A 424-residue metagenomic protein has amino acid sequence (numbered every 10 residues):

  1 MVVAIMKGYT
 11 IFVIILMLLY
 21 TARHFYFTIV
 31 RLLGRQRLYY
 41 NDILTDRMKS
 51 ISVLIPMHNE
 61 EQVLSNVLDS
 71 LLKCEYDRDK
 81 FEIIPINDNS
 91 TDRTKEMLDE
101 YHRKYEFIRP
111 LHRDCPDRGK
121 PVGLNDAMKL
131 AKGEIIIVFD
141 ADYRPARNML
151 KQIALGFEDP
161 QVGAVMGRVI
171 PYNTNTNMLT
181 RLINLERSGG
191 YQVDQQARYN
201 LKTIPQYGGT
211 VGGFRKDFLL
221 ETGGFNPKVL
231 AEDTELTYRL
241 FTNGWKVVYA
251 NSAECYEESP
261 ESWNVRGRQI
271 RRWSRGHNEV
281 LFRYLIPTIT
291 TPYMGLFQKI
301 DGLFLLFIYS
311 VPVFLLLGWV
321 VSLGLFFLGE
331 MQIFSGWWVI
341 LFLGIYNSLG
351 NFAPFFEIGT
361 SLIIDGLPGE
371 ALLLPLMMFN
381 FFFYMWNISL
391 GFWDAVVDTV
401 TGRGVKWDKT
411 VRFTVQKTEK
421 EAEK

Functional and structural regions predicted by a protein language model:
F25-K80: N-terminal signal-anchor transmembrane helix
I29-R37, N41-T45, L305-T401: Membrane-embedded multi-pass helical conduit in multi-pass membrane proteins, especially envelope-biosynthetic
K49-S52, E82, L220, E235: Cell-envelope/extracellular polymer assembly enzymes that use nucleotide-activated donors
S65, D92-E100, N148: Acidic helix N-cap motif at the loop->helix transition within catalytic regions of sugar-transfer enzymes
R78, N87-E96, C115-D117: A conserved acidic beta->alpha catalytic loop
H102-E134, R147-L230, R271-F282: Long helical/loop segments within the catalytic core of UDP-sugar-dependent glycosyltransferases, especially the large
K228, T237-Y256: Catalytic donor-sugar/metal-binding loop of nucleotide-sugar-dependent glycosyltransferases
